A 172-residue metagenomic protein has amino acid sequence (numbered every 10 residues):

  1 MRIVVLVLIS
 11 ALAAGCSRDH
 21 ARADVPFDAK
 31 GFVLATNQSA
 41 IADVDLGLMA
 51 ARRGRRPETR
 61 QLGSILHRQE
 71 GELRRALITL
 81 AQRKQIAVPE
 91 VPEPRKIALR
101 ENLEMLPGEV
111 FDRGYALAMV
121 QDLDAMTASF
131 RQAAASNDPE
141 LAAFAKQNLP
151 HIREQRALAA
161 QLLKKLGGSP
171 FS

Functional and structural regions predicted by a protein language model:
M1-A14: Sec-dependent bacterial lipoprotein signal peptides
C16-S172: His/Met- and acidic-residue-enriched segments that coordinate or traffic transition-metal cofactors and support
